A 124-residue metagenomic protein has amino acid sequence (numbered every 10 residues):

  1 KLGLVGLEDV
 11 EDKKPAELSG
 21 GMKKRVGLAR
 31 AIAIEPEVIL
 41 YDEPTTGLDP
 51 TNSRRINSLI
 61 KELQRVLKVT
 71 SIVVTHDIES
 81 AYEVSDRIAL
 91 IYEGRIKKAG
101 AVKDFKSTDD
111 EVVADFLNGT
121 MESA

Functional and structural regions predicted by a protein language model:
L2-D9: Conserved ABC ATPase "signature" region
K14-L18, M22: Conserved ABC ATPase signature
A33-E37: A short, proline-enriched helix->beta-strand linker immediately N-terminal to the Walker B motif in ABC-type P-loop
I39-D42: Catalytic Walker B motif of ABC-type/P-loop ATPase nucleotide-binding domains
R54-V66: Helical segment within the ABC ATPase nucleotide-binding domain
A81-E83: A short, surface-exposed alpha-helical micro-motif characterized by mixed small hydrophobic and charged/polar residues
